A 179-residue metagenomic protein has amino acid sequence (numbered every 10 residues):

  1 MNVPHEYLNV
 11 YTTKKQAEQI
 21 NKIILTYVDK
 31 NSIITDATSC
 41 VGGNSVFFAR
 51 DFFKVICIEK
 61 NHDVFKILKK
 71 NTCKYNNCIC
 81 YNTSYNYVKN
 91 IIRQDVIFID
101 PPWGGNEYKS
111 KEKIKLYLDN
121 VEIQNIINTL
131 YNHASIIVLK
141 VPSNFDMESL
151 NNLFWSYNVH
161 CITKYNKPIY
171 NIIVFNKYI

Functional and structural regions predicted by a protein language model:
M1-T35, C40-V41, V46, R50: S-adenosyl-L-methionine
K30, F53, K74-I79, W155: A short helix-to-beta-strand connector/capping loop
I33, F53-K54, I136: Residues at the starts of beta-strands that form the adenosine-phosphate
S39-V41, H62, Y87, W103-G104 (+1 more regions): Short, glycine/acidic-enriched loop or turn micro-motifs at the edges of active sites
I58-V96: S-adenosyl-L-methionine
I92, V96-C161: S-adenosylmethionine
I162-I179: Core SAM-dependent methyltransferase catalytic element
